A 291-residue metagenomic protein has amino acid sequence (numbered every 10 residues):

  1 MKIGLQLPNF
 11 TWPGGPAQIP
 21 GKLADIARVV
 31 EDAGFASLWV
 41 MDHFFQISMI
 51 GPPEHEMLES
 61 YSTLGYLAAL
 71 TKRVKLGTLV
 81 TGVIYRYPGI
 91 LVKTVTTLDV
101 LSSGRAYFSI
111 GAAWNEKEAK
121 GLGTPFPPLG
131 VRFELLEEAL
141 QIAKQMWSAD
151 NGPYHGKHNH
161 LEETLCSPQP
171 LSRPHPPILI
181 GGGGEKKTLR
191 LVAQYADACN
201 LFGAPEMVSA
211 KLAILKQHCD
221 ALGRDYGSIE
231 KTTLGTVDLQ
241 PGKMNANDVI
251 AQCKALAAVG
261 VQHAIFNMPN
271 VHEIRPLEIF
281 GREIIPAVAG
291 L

Functional and structural regions predicted by a protein language model:
M1-L70, P174-P176, A204-E206, N267 (+3 more regions): N-terminal beta1-alpha1-beta2 module of alpha/beta enzyme domains
K2-G21, T81-P153, E206-M207, N270-V271: Flexible, glycine-rich active-site loops centered on histidine and acidic residues that chelate a metal or position
I3-L7, L38-V40, K75-T78, A106-I110 (+4 more regions): Hydrophobic faces of well-ordered beta-strands that scaffold small-molecule active sites in alpha/beta enzyme cores
L7, V29-E31, A36, G130-S172 (+1 more regions): An alpha-helical appendage that flanks or caps ligand/catalytic pockets
A17-V30, L91-T94, G181-Q194, K243-L256: Short, acidic/polar
E31-D32, L64-R73, V95, D99-R105 (+3 more regions): Acidic (Asp/Glu)-rich catalytic clusters
F44-M49, E118-P127, S172-P174: Short glycine/proline- and charge-enriched loop/turn segments that cap or connect secondary-structure elements
F45, G184-K187, C199, E206-V208: Short, catalytically relevant binding-site loops at active-site mouths
